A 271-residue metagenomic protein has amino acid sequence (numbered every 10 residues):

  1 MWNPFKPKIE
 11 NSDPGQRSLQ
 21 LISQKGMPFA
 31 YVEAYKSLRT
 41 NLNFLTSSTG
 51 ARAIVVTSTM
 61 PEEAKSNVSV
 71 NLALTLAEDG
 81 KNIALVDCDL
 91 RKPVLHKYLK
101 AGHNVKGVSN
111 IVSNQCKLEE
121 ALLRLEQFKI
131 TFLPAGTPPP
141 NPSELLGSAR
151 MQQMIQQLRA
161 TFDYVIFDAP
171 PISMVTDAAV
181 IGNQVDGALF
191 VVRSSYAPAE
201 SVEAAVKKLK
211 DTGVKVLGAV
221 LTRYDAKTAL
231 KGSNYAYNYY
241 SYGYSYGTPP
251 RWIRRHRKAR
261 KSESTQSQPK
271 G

Functional and structural regions predicted by a protein language model:
M1-L19, E203-G271: Hydrophobic micro-sites
N11-K36, T40, S47, S58-E63 (+2 more regions): P-loop/Walker-type NTP enzyme "switch/lid" segment
Y31, E62-K65, M174, P198: Alpha-helix N-cap/loop-to-helix initiation residues
G50-I54, K65: Pre-Walker A (Motif I) flank of P-loop NTPase domains
N67-V68, L72: Hydrophobic positions on the alpha1 helix immediately C-terminal to the Walker A/P-loop
L76: Aromatic pocket-lining residues of Rossmann-like dinucleotide-binding sites
G80-A84: Helical hairpin unit composed of two closely spaced alpha helices linked by a short loop
A101, S113, L123-L125, A135 (+1 more regions): Conserved catalytic-core segment of NTP-binding enzymes
